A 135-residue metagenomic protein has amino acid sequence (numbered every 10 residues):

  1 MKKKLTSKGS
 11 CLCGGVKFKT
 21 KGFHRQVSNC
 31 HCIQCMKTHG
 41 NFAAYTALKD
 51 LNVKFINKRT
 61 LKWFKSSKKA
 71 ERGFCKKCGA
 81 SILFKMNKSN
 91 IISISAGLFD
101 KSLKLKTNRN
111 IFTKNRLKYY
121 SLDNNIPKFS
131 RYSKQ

Functional and structural regions predicted by a protein language model:
M1-Q135: A short Gly-Trp-Pro
